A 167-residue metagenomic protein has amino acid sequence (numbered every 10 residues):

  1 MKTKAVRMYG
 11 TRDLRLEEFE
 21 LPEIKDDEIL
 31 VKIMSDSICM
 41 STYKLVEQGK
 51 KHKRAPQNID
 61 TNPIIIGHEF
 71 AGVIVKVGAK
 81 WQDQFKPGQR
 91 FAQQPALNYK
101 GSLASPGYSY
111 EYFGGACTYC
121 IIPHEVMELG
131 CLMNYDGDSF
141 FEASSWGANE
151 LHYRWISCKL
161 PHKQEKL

Functional and structural regions predicted by a protein language model:
K2-K4: Extreme N-terminal starter segment of soluble prokaryotic enzymes
R7, K32, V73, I121-P123: Short, well-ordered beta-strand micro-motif
Y9-R12, D36-I38, W146-A148: Short polar catalytic/cofactor-binding loops
R12-L16, M40-T42, Q82: Short N-terminal binding/cap micro-motifs at the start of the first secondary-structure element
L16-E18, A71-V73, Y119-I121: Conserved hydrophobic/aromatic beta-strand scaffold that supports enzyme active sites
P22-D36, K51-K100, G114: Glycine-rich beta-strand-centered segment in the early N-terminal region that forms part of a ligand/cofactor-binding
K44-H52: Short Gly/aromatic-enriched secondary-structure transition segments
L97-K166: NAD(P)H dinucleotide-binding glycine-rich loop of Rossmann-like/cofactor-binding domains, especially the beta1-alpha1
